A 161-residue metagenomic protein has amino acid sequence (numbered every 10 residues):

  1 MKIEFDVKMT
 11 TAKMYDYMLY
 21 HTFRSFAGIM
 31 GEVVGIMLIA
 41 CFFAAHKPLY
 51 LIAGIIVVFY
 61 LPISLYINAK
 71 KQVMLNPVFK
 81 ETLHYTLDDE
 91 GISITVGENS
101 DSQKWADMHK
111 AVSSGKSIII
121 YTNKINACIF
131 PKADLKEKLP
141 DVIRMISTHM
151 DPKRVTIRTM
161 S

Functional and structural regions predicted by a protein language model:
M1-M37: N-terminal membrane-targeting/pre-transmembrane regions
K2, S100, A127: Short, mixed charged/polar active-site loops that provide acid/base catalysis or chelate metal/phosphate cofactors
M9-T11, D89, G115: Residue-level signal for tight coil/turn positions that link beta-strands
F42-V57: Hydrophobic alpha-helical transmembrane segments
I63-S102: Conserved beta-hairpin
L87, V112-S113, T122: Generic beta-strand structural signal
I92-S93, D101-K116: Phosphoinositide-dependent membrane-docking surfaces
Y121-S161: A membrane-cytosol interface segment of integral membrane proteins
